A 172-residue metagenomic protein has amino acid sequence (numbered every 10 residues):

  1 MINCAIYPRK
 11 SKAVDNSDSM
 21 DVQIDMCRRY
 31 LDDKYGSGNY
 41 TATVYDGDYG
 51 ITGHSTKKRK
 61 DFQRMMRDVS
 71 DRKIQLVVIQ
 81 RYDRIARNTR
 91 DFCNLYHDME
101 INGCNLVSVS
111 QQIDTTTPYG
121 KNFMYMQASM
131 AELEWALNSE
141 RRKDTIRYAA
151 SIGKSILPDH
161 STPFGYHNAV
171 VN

Functional and structural regions predicted by a protein language model:
M1-A149: Short, structured surface patches at the beginning of a domain
L157: N-terminal cationic and glycine-rich segments that engage phosphates or anionic surfaces
S161-N172: Basic, amphipathic alpha-helix used for nucleic-acid engagement in HTH/winged-helix/SANT-Myb modules and analogous
